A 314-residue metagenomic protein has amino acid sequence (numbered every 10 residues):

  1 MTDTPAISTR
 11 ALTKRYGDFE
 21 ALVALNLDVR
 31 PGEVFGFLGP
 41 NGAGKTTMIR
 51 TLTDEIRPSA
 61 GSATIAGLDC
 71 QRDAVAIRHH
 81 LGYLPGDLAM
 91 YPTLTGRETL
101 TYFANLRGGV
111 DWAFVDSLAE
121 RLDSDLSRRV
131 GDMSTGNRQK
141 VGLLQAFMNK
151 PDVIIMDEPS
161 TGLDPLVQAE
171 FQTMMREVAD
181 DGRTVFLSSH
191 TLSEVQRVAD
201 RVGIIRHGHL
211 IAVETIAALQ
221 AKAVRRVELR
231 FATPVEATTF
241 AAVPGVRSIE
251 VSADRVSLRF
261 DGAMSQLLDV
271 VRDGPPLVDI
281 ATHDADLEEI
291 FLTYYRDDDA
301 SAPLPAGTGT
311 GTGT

Functional and structural regions predicted by a protein language model:
T4-T9, K14-R206, L210-A212: ABC transporter nucleotide-binding domains
R10, R230, S252, A281-H283: Solvent-exposed beta-strand sheet faces enriched in polar/charged residues
N105-G108, D200, E228, P276 (+1 more regions): Non-catalytic alpha-helical coupling and interface elements of nucleotide-dependent molecular machines and regulators
F171-F260: ABC transporter nucleotide-binding domain
G262-T314: C-terminal coupling/interaction segments
